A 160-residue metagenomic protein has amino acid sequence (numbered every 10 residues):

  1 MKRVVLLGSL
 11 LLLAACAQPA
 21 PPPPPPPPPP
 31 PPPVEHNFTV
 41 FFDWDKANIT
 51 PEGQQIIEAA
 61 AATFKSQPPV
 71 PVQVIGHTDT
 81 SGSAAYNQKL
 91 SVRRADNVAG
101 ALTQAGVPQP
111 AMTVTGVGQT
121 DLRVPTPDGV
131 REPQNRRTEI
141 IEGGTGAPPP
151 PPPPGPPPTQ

Functional and structural regions predicted by a protein language model:
M1-C16: Sec-dependent bacterial lipoprotein signal peptides
M1-K2, P31, V114, P156: Low-complexity, intrinsically disordered short peptide segments enriched in small/polar/basic residues
L7, P19-P22, K46-N48, Q55 (+6 more regions): A generic structural micro-environment signature that highlights single residues at secondary-structure boundaries
C16-P71, E139, G143-Q160: Periplasmic peptidoglycan-binding/tethering modules of Gram-negative envelope proteins
H77-P150, G155-Q160: Periplasmic OmpA-like peptidoglycan-binding domain that tethers envelope proteins to the cell wall
